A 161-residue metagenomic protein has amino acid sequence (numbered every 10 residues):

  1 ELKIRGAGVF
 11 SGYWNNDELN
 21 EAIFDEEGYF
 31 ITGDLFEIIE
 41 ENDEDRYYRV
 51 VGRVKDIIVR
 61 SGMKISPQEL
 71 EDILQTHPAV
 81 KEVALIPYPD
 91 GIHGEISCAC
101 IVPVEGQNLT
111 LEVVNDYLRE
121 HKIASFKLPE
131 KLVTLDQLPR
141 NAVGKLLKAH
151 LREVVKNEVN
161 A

Functional and structural regions predicted by a protein language model:
E1-I4: A structural motif
G6, S11-G12, E21, L35-K127 (+3 more regions): AMP-binding/adenylate-forming catalytic core of the ANL superfamily
I23-G28: Short Gly/Pro-enriched turn/cap motifs at secondary-structure boundaries
V154-A161: Acidic/polar alpha-helix N-cap and adjacent early helical turns within long charge-rich amphipathic helices/linkers
